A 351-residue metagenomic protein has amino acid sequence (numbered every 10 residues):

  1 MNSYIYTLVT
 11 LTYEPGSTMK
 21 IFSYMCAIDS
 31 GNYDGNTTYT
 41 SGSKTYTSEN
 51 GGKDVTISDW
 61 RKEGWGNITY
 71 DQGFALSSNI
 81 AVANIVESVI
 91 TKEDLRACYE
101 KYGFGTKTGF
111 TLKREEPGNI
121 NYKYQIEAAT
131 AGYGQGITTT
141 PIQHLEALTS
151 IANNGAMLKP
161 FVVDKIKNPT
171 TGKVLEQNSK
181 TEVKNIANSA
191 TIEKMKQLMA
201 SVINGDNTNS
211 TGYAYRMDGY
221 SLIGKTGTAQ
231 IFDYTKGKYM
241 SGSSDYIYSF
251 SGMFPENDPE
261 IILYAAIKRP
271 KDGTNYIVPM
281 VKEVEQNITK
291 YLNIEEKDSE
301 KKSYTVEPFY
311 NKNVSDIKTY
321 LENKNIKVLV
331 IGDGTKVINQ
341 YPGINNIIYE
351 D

Functional and structural regions predicted by a protein language model:
M1-T12, G16, F22-A265: Beta-lactam-recognizing serine transpeptidase/beta-lactamase-like catalytic domain environment
T18, I90, F309-N313: Residue-level recognition of alpha-helix initiation/capping sites
G219, A265-D351: Ligand-recognition elements built from short beta-strands and adjacent flexible loops
